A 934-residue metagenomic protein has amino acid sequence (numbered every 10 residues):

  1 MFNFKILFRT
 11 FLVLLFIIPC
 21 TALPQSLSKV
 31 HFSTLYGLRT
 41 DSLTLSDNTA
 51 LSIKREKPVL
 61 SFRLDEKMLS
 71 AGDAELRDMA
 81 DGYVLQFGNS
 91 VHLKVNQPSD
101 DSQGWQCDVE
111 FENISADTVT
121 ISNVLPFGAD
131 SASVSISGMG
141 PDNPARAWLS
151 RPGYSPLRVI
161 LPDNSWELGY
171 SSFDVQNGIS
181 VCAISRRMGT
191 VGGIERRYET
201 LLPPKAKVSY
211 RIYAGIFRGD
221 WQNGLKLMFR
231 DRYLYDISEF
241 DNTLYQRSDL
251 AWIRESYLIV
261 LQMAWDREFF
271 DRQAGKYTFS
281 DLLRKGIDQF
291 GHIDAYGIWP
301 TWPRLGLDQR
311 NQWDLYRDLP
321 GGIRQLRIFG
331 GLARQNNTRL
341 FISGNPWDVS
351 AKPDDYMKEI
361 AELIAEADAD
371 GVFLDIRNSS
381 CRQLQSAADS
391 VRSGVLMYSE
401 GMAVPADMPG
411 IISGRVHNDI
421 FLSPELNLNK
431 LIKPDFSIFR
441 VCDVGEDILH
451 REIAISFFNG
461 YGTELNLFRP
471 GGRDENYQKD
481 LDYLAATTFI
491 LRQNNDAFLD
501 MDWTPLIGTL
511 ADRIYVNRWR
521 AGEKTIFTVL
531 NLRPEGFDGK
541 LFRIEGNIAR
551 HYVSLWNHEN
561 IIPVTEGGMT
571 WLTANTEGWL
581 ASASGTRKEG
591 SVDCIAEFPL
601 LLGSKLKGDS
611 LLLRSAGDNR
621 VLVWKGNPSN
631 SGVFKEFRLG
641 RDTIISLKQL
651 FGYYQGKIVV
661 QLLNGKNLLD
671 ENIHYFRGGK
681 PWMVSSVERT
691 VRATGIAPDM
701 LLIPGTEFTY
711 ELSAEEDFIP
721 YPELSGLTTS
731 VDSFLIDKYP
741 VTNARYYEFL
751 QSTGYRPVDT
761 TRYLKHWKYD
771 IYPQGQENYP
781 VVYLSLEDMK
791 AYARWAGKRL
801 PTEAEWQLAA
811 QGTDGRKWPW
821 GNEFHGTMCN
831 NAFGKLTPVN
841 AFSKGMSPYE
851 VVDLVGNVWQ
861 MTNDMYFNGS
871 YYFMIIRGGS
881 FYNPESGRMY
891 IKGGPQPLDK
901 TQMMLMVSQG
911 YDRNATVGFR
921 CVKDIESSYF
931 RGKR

Functional and structural regions predicted by a protein language model:
T40-T278, L283-A295, N476, D480-I490: Carbohydrate-recognition beta-sandwich/jelly-roll modules in extracellular/periplasmic carbohydrate-active proteins
P203-S209, Y213, G394, Y398-G401 (+2 more regions): Active-site-proximal substrate-binding groove within the catalytic cores of carbohydrate-active enzymes
W302-I453, F457, F468, N476: Aromatic- and carboxylate-enriched substrate-binding clefts and catalytic-loop regions of carbohydrate-active enzymes
E566-F598: C-terminal beta-strand-rich structural cap/linker in extracellular carbohydrate-active enzymes
W579-T586, Y653-K666: Short, aromatic- and glycine-rich surface loops/edge beta-strands on solvent-exposed regions
G590-P599, K666-G678: Edge beta-strands of extracellular beta-sandwich domains
R689-H766, L784-E787, G856: A short glycine-rich, aromatic-capped structural motif
I703, R756, T761-M903, G910-A915 (+1 more regions): Functional-site microenvironments in short loops/helix caps that host divalent-cation chemistry
